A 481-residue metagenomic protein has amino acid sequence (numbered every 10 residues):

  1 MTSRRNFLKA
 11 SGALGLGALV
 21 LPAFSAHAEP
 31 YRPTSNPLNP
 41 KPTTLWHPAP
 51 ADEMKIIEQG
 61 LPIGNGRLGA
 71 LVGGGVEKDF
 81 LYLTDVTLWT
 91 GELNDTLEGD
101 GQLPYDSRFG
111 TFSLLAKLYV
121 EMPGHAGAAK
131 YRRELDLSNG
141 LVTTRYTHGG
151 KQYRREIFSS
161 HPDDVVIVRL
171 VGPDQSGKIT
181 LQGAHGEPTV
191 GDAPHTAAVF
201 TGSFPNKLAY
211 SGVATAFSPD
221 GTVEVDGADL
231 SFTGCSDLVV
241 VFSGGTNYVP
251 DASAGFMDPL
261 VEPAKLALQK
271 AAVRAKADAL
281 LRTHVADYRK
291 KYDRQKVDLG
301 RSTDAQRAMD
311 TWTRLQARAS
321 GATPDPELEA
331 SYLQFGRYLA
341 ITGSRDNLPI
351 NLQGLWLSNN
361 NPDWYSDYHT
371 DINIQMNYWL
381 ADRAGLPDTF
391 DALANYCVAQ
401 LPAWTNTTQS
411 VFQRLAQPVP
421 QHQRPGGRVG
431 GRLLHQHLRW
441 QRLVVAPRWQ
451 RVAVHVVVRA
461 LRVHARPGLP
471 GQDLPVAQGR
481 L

Functional and structural regions predicted by a protein language model:
M1-T2: Secretory targeting signals
N6-H27: N-terminal export signals
E29-R442, R459-L461, Q478: Aromatic-residue-lined binding/catalytic grooves and analogous aromatic/hydrophobic interfacial grooves in multimeric
G140, W449-V456, R480: Amphipathic, well-ordered alpha-helical segments in soluble domains
W364, P467, D473-L474, Q478-L481: Catalytic-domain carbohydrate-binding cleft regions of carbohydrate-active enzymes
A384, V457-Q472: Inter-helical turn/loop segments and adjacent helix faces that build the functional surface of alpha-helical bundle
L438-A453, V463-R466: Extracellular/periplasmic, surface-exposed regions of secreted and cell-surface proteins
